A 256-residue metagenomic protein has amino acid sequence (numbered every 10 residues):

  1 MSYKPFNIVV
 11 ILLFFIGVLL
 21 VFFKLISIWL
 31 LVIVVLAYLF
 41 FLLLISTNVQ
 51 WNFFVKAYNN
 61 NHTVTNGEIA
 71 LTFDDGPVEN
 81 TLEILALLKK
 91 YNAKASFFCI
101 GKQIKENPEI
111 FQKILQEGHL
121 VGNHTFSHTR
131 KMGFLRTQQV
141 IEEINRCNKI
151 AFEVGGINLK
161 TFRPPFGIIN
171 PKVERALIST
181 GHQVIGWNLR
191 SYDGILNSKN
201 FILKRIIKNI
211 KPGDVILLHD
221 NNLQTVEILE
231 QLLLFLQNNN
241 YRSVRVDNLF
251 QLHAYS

Functional and structural regions predicted by a protein language model:
M1-L71, A86-S96, K208-S256: Terminal accessory/targeting
V34, V78-L82, S198-I202: Short, acidic/polar
L42-M132, E142-R146, I150, N158 (+2 more regions): Active-site beta->alpha N-cap acidic-glycine motif
F73-D75, C99-G101, N123-T125, P164-F166 (+3 more regions): A cross-domain feature marking catalytic cores of carbohydrate-active enzymes and several ubiquitous metabolic/repair
D75-E79, F98-N107, K131-Q138, R163-I169 (+2 more regions): Acidic-and-aromatic substrate-binding clefts and catalytic sites of carbohydrate-active enzymes
I84, N107-I110, V173, S198 (+1 more regions): Residues at alpha-helix caps and immediate loop-helix transition turns in enzyme cores, especially N- and C-cap
L85-C99, H119-L120, T137-I168, R175 (+2 more regions): CE4/NodB-like, metal-dependent polysaccharide N-deacetylase domain that modifies extracellular/periplasmic N-acetylated
E174-N209, Y241-H253: His/Asp/Glu-enriched short active-site or ligand-binding loop at hydrolase and phosphoryl-transfer sites
